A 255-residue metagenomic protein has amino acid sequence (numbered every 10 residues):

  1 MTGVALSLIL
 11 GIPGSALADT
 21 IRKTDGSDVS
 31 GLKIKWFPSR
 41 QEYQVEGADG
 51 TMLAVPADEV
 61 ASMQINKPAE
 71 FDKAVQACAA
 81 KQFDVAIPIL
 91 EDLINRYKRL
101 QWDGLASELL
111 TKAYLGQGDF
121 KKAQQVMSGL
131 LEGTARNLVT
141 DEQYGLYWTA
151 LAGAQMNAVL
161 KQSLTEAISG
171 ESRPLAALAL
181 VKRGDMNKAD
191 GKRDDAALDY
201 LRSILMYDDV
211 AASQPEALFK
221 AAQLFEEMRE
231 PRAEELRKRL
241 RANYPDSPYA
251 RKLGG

Functional and structural regions predicted by a protein language model:
T2-P13: Bacterial N-terminal signal peptides
A16-N137, Y144-G153, S169-G170, V181-K182 (+3 more regions): Compositionally biased alpha-helical segments
G31, G191, L201, M228 (+2 more regions): Surface-exposed, polar/charged interaction patches used for macromolecular assembly or partner binding
A86, A123, V159-L160, A196 (+1 more regions): Solenoid-repeat scaffolds in large eukaryotic assemblies
Q101-D103, A135-Q143, S172-L178, D208-P215 (+2 more regions): Boundary/linker segments of alpha-helical solenoid repeat arrays
S128-E132, Y200-L205, F219-P248: TPR/TPR-like (Sel1-like) alpha-helical repeat modules
